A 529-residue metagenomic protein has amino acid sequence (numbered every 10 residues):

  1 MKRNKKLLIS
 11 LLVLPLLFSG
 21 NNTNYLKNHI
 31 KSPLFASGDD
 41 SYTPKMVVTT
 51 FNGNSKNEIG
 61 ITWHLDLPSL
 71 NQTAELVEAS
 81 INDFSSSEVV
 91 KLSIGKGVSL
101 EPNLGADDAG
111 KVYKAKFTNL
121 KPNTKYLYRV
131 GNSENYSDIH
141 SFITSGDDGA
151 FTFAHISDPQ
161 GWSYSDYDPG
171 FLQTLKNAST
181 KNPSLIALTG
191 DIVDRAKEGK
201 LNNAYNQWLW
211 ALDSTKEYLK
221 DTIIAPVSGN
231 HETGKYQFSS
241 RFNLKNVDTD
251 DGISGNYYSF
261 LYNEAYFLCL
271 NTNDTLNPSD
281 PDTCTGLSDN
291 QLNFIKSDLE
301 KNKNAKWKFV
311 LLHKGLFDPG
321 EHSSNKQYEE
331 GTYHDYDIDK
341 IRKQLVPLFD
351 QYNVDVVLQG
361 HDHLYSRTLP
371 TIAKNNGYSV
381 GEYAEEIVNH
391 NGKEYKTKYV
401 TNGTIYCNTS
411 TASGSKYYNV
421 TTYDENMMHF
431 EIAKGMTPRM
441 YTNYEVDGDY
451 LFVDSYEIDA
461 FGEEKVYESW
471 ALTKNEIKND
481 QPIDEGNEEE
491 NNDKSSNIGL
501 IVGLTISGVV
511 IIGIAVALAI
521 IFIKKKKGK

Functional and structural regions predicted by a protein language model:
I9, L16-H155, Q160, T437 (+2 more regions): Acidic, histidine-bearing metal-coordination/catalytic regions of metal-dependent phosphoesterases
S41-E58, S366, P370, N375-I483: Binuclear metal-dependent phosphoesterase catalytic core
K111-F117, K125-I143, N202-N304, S323 (+5 more regions): Extended active-site neighborhood of metal-dependent phosphoesterases/phosphodiesterases
N135-A196: An acidic-aromatic substrate-binding cleft motif
H155-S157, L185-D191, K220-N230, F309-L312 (+2 more regions): Active-site neighborhood of phospho(di)ester-bond hydrolases with catalytic His/Asp-centered motifs
G161-S165, V193-E198, S228-Y236, T275-P278 (+3 more regions): Active-site environment of divalent metal-dependent phosphoester hydrolases
L500-I512: Single-pass type I membrane protein transmembrane segment
G513-K529: C-terminal membrane-anchoring or membrane-association module
